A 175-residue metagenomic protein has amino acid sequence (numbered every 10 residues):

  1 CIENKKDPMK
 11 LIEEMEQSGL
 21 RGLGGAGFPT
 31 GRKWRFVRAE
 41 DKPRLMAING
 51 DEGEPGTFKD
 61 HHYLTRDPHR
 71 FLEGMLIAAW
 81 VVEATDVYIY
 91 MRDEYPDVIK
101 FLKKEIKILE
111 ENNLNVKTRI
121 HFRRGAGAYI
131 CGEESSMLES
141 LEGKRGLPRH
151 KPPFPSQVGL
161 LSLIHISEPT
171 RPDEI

Functional and structural regions predicted by a protein language model:
C1-Q17, A84-D86, I164: Iron-sulfur (Fe-S) cluster-binding modules
E16-R35, G127-E139: Conserved phosphate/anionic-ligand binding catalytic regions in large, soluble enzymes, centered on
V37-I48: Structural signature of FAD isoalloxazine-binding scaffolds in flavoprotein oxidoreductases
I48-D60, P155-L160: Gly-rich Lys/Arg/Thr-decorated short loops/hinges at beta-loop-alpha junctions or inter-strand turns that position
D67-V81: Histidine-anchored nucleotide/phosphate-binding helix
D86-D93: Short internal beta-strands
V98-S135: A glycine-rich helix N-cap at a beta->alpha junction
I164-E168, P172-I175: Single conserved hydrophobic/aromatic residue that forms the stacking wall/gate of nucleotide- or nucleobase-binding
